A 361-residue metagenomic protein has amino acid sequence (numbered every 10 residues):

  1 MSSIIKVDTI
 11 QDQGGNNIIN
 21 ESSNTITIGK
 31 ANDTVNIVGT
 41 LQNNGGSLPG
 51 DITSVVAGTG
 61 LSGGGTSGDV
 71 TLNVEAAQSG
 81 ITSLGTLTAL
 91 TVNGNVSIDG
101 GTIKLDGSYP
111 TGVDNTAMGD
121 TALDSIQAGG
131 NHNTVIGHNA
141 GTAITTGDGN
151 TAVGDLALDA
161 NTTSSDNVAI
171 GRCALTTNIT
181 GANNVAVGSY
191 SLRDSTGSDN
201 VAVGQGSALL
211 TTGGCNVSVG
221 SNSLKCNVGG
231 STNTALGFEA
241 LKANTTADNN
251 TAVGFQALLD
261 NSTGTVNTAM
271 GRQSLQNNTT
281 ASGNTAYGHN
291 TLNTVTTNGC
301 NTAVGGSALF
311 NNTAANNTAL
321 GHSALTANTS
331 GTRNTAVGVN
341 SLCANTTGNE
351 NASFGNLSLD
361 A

Functional and structural regions predicted by a protein language model:
S2-Q13, N17-S22, I26-A31, V35-G45 (+12 more regions): Beta-strand-rich, repetitive solenoid scaffolds
T9, S23, N95-A361: Glycine- and small/polar-enriched repetitive beta-structure motifs of secreted/surface proteins
